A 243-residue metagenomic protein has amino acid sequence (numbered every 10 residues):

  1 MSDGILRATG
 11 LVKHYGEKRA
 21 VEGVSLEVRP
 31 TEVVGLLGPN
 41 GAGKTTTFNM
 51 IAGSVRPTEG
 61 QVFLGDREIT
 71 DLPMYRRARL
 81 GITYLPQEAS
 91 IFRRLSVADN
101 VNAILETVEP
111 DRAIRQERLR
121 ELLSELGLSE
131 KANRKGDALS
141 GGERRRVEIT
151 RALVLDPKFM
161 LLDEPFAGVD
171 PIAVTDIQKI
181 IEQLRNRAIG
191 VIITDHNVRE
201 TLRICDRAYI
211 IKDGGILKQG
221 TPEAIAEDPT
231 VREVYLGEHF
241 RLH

Functional and structural regions predicted by a protein language model:
L37-P39: The feature captures the beta-strand-to-loop junction immediately N-terminal to the Walker
A52: Helix-to-loop junction immediately C-terminal to a conserved catalytic motif
R56, E68-E88, R112-Q116, A132 (+2 more regions): ABC ATPase NBD coupling module
R67, A113-K131, Q178-E182: Conserved ABC ATPase "signature" region
K135-L139, E143: Conserved ABC ATPase signature
D156: Conserved catalytic motifs of ABC-family nucleotide-binding domains
M160-E164: Catalytic Walker B motif of ABC-type/P-loop ATPase nucleotide-binding domains
